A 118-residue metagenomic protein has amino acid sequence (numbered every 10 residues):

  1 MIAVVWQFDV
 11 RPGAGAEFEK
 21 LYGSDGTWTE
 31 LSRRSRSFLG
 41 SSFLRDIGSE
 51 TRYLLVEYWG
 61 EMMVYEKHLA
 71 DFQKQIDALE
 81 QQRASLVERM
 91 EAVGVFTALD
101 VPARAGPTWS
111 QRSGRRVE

Functional and structural regions predicted by a protein language model:
I2-D9, L39-A70: Short, well-ordered beta-strand segments in beta-rich or mixed alpha/beta enzyme and ligand-binding folds
D9-Y22: Short, surface-exposed ligand-recognition loops at beta-strand->loop->(often short) alpha-helix junctions that present
R11-G13, F38, A92, R104 (+1 more regions): Intrinsically disordered, low-complexity segments enriched in small/polar residues
G23-G40, Y58-F96, E118: An amphipathic, aromatic/His-enriched active-site/gating alpha helix that lines ligand/cofactor pockets
R34, F43-L44, R112-R115: Serine/proline-rich low-complexity intrinsically disordered segments, especially terminal tails, linkers
S42, I47, M90, D100-A103: Solvent-exposed, flexible loop/coil residues
G94-E118: Acidic/histidine-enriched, glycine/proline-rich intrinsically disordered or flexible terminal extensions
